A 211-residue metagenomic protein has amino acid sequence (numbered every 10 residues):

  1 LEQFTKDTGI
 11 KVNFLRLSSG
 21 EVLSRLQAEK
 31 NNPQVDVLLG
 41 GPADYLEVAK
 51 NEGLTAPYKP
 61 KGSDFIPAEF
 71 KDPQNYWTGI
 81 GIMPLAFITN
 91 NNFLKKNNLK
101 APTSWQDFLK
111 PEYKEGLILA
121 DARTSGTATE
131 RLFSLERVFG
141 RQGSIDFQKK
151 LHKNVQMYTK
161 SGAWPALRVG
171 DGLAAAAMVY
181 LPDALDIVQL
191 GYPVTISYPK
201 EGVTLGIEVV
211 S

Functional and structural regions predicted by a protein language model:
L1, L17-E21, Q27, P33-L173: Extracytoplasmic ligand-binding site segments that recognize negatively charged/polar headgroups
L1-N13: Short alpha-helix C-terminal cap/hinge motif
K6, K110, R137, Q189-L190: Solvent-exposed polar/charged
V12-F14, L117, V194-I196: Generic structural signal for residues in well-ordered beta-strands
A28-N31, Y192-V194: Short low-complexity, flexible loop/linker segments enriched in glycine and/or proline with clustered acidic
D44-V48, G170, A174-P193: A ligand-binding cleft/hinge motif common to bilobed small-molecule-binding domains
A68, F147-H152, Y158-T159, Q189-S211: Periplasmic-binding protein-like
A122, Y180-A184, P199-E201: Histidine- and/or cysteine-centered catalytic micro-motif in compact active-site loops
